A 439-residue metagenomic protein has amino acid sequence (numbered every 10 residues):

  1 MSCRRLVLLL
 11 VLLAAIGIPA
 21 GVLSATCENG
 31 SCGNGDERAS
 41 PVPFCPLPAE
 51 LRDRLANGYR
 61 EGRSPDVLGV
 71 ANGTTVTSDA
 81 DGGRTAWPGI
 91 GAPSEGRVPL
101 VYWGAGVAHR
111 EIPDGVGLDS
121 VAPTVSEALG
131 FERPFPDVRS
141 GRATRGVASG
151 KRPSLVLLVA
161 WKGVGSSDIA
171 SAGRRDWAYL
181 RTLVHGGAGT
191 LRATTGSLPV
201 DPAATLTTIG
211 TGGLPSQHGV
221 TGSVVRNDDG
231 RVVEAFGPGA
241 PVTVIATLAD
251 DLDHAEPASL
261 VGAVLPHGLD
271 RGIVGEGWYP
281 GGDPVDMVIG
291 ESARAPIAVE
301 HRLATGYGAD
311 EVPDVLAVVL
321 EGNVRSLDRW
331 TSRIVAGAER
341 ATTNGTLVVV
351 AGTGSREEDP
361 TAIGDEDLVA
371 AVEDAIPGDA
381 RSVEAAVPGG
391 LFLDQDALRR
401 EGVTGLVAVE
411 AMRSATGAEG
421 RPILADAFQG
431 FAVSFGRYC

Functional and structural regions predicted by a protein language model:
M1-L12: N-terminal export and membrane-targeting signals
I16-N34: C-terminal region of N-terminal signal peptides and the immediate post-cleavage residues of exported proteins
G33-H109, G117-T124, N227-D229, V233-E234 (+3 more regions): Active-site neighborhoods of enzymes that stabilize oxyanions during catalysis
R63-D66, G96, R152-L157, G186-L191 (+4 more regions): Loop/turn elements at helix/coil->beta-strand transitions in domains of secreted/extracellular proteins
L68-V70, V125, L158, Y179 (+1 more regions): Metal-dependent active-site segment of extracytoplasmic phospho-/sulfohydrolases and closely related
S120, T124, D168, S292-E311 (+2 more regions): A long, amphipathic alpha-helix that forms part of the scaffold/cap immediately adjacent to metal-dependent active
V147, G165-E256, V261, H267-P284: Active-site nucleophile/metal-coordination loop of metallo-enzymes that catalyze phosphate/sulfate and related
T211-G222, W278-I297, V324-R325, R329 (+1 more regions): Acidic, His- and aromatic-enriched active-site or binding-groove loops in soluble protein domains that engage sugars
